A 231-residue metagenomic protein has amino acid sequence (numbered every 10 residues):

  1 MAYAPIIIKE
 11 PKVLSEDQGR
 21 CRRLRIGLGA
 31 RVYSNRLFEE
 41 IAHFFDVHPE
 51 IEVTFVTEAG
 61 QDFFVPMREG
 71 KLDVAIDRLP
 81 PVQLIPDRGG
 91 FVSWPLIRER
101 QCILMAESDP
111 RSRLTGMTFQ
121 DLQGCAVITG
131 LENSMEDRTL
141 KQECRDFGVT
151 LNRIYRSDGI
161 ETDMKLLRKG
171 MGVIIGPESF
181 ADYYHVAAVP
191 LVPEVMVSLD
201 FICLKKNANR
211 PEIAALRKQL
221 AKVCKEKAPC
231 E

Functional and structural regions predicted by a protein language model:
M1-Q18, D77: Alpha-helical "hinge/linker" immediately C-terminal to small N-terminal DNA-binding modules
Y3, D17-H48, E52-V65, P211: N-terminal winged-helix
Q18, R88-Q101, M105-V127, P211: Flexible hinge/capping segments at coil-to-helix
N35-L37, R78, C125-F147, N209-R210 (+2 more regions): Secondary-structure junction motif
R36, P190-E231: A late-sequence structural motif
E39-H43, Q61-Q101, M105, H185-V189: Short beta-strand-centered segments that line the small-molecule binding cleft or hinge of alpha/beta clamshell
A59, R68-L72, R78, N133-A187: Hydrophobic hinge/microswitch elements
I85-W94, E99, E161-A208: Beta-alpha-beta core module
